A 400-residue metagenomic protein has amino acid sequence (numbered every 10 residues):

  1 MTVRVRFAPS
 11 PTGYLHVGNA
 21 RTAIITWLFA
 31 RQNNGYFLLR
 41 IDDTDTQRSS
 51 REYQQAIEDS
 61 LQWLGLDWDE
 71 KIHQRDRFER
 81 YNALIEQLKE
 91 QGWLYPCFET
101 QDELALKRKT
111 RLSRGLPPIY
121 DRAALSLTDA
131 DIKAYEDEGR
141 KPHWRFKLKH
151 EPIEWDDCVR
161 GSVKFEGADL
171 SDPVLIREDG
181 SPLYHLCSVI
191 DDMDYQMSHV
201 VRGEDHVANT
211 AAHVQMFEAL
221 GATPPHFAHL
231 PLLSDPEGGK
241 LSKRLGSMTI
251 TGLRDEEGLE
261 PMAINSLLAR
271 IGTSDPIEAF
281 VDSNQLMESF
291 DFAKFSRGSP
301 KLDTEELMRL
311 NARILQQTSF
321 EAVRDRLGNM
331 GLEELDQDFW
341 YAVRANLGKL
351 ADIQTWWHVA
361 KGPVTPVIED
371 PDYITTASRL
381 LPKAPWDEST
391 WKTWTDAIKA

Functional and structural regions predicted by a protein language model:
M1-L116, A208-A222: N-terminal Rossmann-like or analogous alpha/beta NTP/dinucleotide-binding catalytic cores that position adenine
R4, H143, V367-P371: Residue-level preference for the first positions of well-ordered beta-strands
R6-F7, P182, A293-K294: Short hydrophobic "helix-edge" motifs at membrane interfaces and signal-peptide entry regions
D43-D45, D194, V201, I314: A generic structural motif
R51, Q55, Q74, G167 (+4 more regions): Conserved nucleotide- and phosphate/pyrophosphate-binding catalytic cores in adenylate/nucleotidyl-handling enzymes
D76-W93, P118-I119, R140-H143, L148 (+2 more regions): Short secondary-structure transition/capping segments
P96, Q101-H229, S234-L241, I250 (+3 more regions): Active-site cores that bind ATP or allylic diphosphates and position pyrophosphate for catalysis
